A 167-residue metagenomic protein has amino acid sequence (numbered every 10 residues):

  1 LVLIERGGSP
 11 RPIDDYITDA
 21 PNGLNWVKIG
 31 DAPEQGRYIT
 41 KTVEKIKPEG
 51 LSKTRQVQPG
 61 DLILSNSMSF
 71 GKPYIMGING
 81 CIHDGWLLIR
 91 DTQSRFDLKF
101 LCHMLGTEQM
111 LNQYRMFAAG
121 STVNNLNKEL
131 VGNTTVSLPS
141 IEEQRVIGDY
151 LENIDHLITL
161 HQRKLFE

Functional and structural regions predicted by a protein language model:
L1-P10, Q35, N133: Non-catalytic DNA-recognition/assembly elements of restriction-modification systems
R11-T18, F117: Short coil/turn segments at secondary-structure boundaries
T18-Q35: Short beta-strand/loop turn elements enriched in aromatics
K28-G30, R37-E108: A short beta-sheet element
Q35-I39, N124-L126: Short acidic/His/Gly/Ser-rich catalytic and metal-binding motifs that mark active-site loops of diverse hydrolases
G85-L87, L130-T134, I154: Short amphipathic alpha-helical segments
L101, T135-E167: Amphipathic alpha-helical segments
M104-V136: Specificity-determining recognition surfaces
